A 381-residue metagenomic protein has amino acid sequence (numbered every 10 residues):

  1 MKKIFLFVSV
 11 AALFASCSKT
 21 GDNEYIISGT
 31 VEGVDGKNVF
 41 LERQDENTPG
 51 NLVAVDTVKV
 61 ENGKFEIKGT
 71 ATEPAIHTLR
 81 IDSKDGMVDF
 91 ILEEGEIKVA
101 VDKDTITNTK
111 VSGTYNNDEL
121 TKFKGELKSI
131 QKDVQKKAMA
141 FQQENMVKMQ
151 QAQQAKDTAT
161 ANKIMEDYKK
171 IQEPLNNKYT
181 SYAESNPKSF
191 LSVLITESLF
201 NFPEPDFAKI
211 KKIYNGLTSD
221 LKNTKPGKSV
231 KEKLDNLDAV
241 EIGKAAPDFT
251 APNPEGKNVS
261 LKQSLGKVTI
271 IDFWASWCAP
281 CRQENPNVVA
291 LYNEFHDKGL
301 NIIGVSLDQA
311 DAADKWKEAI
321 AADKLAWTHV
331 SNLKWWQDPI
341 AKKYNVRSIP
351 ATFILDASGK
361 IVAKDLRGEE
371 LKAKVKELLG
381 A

Functional and structural regions predicted by a protein language model:
M1-G29, A381: Bacterial Sec-dependent N-terminal signal peptides
C17-K170, P174-N177: A non-transmembrane, solvent-exposed segment enriched in polar/low-complexity residues
S229-K262, W327, A373-K376, G380-A381: N-terminal "domain-start" segment that seeds a small globular fold
L265-G266, F273-A290: Conserved redox-active cysteine motifs that mediate thiol-disulfide chemistry, especially di-cysteine Cys-X(1-2)-Cys
Q283-V305, A373-G380: Conserved helix-turn-beta segment immediately C-terminal to the redox Cys motif in thioredoxin-like folds
G299-A313, L325-W336: Thiol-based oxidoreductase modules, predominantly thioredoxin-like and allied folds used for disulfide exchange
K317-F353, A357-S358: Short, internal strand/loop/helix patches that form the active-site neighborhood or redox-interaction surface
A357-A381: Thiol-/selenol-based redox modules, centered on thioredoxin-like and closely related oxidoreductase domains
